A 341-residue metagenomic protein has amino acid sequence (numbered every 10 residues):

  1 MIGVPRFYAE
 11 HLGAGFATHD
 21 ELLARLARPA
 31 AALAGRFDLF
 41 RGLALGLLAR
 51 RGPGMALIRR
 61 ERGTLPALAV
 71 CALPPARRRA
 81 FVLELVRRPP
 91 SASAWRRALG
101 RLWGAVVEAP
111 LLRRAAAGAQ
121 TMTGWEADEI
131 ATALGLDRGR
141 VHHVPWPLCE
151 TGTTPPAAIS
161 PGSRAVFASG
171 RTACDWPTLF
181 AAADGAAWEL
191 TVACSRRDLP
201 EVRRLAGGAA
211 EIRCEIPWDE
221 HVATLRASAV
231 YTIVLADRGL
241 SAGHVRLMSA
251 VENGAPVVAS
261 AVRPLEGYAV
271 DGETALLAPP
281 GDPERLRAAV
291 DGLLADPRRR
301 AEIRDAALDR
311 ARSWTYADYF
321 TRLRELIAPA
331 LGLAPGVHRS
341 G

Functional and structural regions predicted by a protein language model:
G46-R51, P89, A98-A119: Membrane-proximal helix-turn-helix segments that form the acceptor-binding/catalytic region of lipid-linked
A117-A131, L136-T154, A168: Donor nucleotide-sugar binding/catalytic pocket of nucleotide-sugar-dependent glycosyltransferases
S160-G208, I212-D219: Conserved catalytic-core segment of nucleotide-activated headgroup transferases in glycan assembly
D219, I233-S249, S260-G267: Nucleotide-sugar-dependent
A229, G254-P256: A short alpha->beta transition loop at the rim of the catalytic pocket in nucleotide-sugar-dependent
A269-P283, G292-R298: Conserved acidic donor-binding segment of nucleotide-sugar-dependent glycosyltransferases
G292, R299-S313, E325: A short, well-ordered alpha-helix in the C-terminal region of glycosyltransferases
G292, Y316-G341: C-terminal alpha-helical cap of glycosyltransferases
